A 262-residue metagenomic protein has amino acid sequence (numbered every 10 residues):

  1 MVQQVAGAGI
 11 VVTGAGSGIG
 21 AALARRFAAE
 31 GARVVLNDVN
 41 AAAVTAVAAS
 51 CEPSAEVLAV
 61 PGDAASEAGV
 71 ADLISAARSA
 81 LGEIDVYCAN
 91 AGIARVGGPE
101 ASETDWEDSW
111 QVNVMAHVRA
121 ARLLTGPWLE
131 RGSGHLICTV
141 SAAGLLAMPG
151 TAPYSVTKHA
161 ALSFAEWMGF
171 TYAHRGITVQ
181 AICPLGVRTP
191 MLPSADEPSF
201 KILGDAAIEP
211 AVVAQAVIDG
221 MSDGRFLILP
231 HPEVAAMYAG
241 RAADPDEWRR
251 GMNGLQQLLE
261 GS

Functional and structural regions predicted by a protein language model:
G9, G14-G18: Conserved glycine-rich cofactor-binding loop
E30, W128, L146, W167-T178: Active-site-adjacent segment of SDR/Rossmann-fold oxidoreductases
A41-A42, V60-L73, E103: The beta1-alpha1 cofactor-binding region of Rossmann-like NAD(H)/NADP(H)-dependent oxidoreductases
G92-E107, E130, G150-P153: Conserved mid-core segment of classical short-chain dehydrogenase/reductases
A121, T157: Active-site helix of classical SDR
S141: Residue(s) in the substrate-gating loop at a strand-loop-helix junction that position the organic substrate next
A181, E197-M237: C-terminal helical subdomain
